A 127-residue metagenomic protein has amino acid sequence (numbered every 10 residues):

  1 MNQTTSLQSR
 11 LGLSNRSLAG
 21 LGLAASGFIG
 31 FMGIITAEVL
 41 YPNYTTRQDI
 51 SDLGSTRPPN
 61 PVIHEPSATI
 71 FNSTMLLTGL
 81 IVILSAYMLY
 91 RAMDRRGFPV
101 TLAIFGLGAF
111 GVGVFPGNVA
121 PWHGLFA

Functional and structural regions predicted by a protein language model:
M1-N15: Short, Lys/Arg-rich, polar N-terminal cytosolic tail immediately upstream of the first transmembrane signal-anchor
S14-P42: N-terminal signal-anchor transmembrane alpha helix
A19, D94-L102: Membrane-interfacial loop-to-transmembrane alpha-helix junctions, especially the N-terminal start
G22, L76-D94: Transmembrane alpha-helical segments in integral membrane proteins
I35-P61: Hydrophobic transmembrane helix segments
S55-L80: Interfacial helix-start motif at the membrane-water boundary
L102-A127: Membrane-proximal helix-loop-helix units in multi-pass membrane proteins
